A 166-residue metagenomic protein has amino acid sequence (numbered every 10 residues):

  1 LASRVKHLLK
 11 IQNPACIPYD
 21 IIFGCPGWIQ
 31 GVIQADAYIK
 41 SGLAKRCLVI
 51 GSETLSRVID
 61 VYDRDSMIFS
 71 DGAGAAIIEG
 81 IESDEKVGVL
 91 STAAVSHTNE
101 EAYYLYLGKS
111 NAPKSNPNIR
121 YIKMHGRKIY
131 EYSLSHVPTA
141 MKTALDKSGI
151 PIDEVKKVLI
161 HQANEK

Functional and structural regions predicted by a protein language model:
L1, V155-K166: Glycine-rich phosphate-binding loops at beta-strand->alpha-helix junctions
L1-R46: Conserved catalytic cysteine-centered active-site region of acyl-thioester-dependent Claisen-condensing enzymes
N13-I17, S41-C47, D63-R64, G72-A73 (+2 more regions): Short coil/turn connectors at secondary-structure junctions
D20, G24, S66, I160: Glycine- and other small-residue-rich loops at beta-strand/loop junctions that grip anionic moieties
I22-G27, G51-S56, V95-H97: Acidic, glycine-rich active-site loops and adjacent beta-strand->loop/helix elements that engage anionic groups
L48-I50, A76, I150-P151: Structural alpha/beta core scaffold segments of enzyme domains
L55, Y62-S135, T139-K142: Condensing-enzyme catalytic core mediating Claisen C-C bond formation in acyl metabolism
T139-K156: Phosphate/pyrophosphate-binding loops at sites that engage ATP/ADP/AMP, CoA/4′-phosphopantetheine, polyphosphate
